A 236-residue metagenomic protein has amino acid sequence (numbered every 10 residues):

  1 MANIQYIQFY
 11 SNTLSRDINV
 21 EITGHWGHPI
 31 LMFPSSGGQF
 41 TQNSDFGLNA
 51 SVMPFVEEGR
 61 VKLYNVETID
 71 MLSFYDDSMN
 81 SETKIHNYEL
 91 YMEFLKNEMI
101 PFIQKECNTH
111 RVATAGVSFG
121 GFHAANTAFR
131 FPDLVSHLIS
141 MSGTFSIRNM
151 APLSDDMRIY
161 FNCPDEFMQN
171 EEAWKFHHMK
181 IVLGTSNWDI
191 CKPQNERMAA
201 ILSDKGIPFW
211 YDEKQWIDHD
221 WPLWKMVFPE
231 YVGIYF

Functional and structural regions predicted by a protein language model:
M1-F236: Non-catalytic cap/lid and distal C-terminal segments of serine-dependent acyl enzymes
